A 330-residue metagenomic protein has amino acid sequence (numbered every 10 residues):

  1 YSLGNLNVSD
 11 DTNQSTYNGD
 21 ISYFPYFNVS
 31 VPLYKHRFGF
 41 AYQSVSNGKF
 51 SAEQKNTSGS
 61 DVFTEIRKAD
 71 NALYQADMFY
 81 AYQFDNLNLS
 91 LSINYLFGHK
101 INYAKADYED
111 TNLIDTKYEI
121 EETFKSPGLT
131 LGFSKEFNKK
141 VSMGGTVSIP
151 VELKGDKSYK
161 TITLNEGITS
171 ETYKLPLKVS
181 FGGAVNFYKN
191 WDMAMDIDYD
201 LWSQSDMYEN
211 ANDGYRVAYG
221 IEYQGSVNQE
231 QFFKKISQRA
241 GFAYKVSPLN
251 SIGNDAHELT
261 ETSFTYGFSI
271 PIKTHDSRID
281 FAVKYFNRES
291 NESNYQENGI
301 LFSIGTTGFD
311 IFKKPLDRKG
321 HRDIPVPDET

Functional and structural regions predicted by a protein language model:
Y1-T330: Subset of outer-membrane beta-barrel
